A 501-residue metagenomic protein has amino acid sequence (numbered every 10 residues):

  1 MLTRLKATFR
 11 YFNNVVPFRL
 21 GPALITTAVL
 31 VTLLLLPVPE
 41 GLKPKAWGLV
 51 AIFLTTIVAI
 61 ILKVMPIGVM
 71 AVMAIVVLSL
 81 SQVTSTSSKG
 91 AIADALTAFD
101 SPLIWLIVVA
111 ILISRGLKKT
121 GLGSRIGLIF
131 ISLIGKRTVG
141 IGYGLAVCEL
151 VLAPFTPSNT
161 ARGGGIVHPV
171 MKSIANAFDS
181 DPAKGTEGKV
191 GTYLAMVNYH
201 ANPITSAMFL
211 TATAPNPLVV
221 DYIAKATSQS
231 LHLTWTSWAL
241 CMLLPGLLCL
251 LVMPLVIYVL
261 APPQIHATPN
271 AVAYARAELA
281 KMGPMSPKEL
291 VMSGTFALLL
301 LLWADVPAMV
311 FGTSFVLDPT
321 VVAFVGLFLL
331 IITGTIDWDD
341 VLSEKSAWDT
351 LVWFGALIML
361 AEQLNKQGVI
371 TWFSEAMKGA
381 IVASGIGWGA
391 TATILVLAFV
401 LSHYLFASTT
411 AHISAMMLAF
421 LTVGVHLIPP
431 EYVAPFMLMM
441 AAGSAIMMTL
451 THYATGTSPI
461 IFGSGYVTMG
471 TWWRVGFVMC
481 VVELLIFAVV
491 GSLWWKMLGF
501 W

Functional and structural regions predicted by a protein language model:
M1-L106, A226, S230, T236-E375 (+3 more regions): Hydrophobic transmembrane alpha-helices of multi-pass small-molecule transporters
R10-V15, V38, V69-A183, E344 (+1 more regions): Membrane-embedded alpha-helical segments and adjacent helix-loop junctions characteristic of multi-pass solute
T27-V31, A51-V58, L145-V151, N198-A201 (+3 more regions): Hydrophobic, membrane-inserted alpha-helices
I60, V197-L210, W353-Q363, H426 (+1 more regions): Hydrophobic alpha-helical membrane-insertion segments
I107, V139-A153, D179-S206, H232-C241 (+2 more regions): Alpha-helical transmembrane segments of multi-pass membrane proteins
T160-N176, A195, M208-T227, N270 (+4 more regions): Re-entrant/interfacial helical elements at transmembrane boundaries that shape and gate the permeation pathway
A177-A183, M242-G246, G355-L360, I370 (+1 more regions): C-terminal transmembrane helix pair
F178-H266, T457-V490, W501: Membrane-core helix-loop-helix motifs of multi-pass transport proteins
